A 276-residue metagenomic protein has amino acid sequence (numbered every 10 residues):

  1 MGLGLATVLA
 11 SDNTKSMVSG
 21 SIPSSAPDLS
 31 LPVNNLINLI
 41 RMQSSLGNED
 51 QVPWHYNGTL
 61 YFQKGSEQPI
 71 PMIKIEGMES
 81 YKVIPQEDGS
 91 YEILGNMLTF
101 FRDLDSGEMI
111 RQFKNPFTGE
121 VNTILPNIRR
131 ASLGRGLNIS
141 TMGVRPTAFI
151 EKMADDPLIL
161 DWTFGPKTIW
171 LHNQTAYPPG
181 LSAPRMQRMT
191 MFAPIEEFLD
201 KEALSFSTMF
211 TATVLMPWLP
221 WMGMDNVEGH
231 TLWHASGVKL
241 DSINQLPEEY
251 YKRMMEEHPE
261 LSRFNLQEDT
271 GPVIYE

Functional and structural regions predicted by a protein language model:
M1-T14: N-terminal export signals
K15-D105, G229-E276: N-terminal segment immediately downstream of the Sec signal-peptide cleavage site in secreted/extracellular proteins
G65-F198: Predominantly extracellular/secreted and cell-surface proteins with exposed, flexible low-complexity segments
I159-E276: A eukaryote-biased signal for long
